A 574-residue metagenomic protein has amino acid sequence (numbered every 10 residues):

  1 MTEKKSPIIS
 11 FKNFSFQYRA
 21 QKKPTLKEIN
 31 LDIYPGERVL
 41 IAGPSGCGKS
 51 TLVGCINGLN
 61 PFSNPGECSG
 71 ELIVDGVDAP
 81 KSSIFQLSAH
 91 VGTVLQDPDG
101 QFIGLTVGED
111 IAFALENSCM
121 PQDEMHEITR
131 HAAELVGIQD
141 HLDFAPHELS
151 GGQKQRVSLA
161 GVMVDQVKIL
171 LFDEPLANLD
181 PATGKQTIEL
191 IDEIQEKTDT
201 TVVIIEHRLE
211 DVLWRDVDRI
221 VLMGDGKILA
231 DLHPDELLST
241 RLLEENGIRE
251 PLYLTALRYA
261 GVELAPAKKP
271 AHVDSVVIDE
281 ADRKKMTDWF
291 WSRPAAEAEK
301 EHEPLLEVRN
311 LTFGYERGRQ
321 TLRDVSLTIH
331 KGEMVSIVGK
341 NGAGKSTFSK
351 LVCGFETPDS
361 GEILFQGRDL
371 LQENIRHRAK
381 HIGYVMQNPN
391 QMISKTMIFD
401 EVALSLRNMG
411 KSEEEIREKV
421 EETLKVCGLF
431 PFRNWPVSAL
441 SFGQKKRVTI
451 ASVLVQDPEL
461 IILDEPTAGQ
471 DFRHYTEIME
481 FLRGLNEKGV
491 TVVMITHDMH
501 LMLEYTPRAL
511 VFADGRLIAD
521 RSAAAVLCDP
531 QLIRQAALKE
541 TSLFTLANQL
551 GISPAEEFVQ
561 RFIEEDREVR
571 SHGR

Functional and structural regions predicted by a protein language model:
A42-P44, V338-K340: The feature captures the beta-strand-to-loop junction immediately N-terminal to the Walker
N57, C353: Helix-to-loop junction immediately C-terminal to a conserved catalytic motif
P65-V77, G361-D369, R378: Conserved ABC transporter NBD signature motif
D123-H141, E414-F432: Conserved ABC ATPase "signature" region
A145-L149, Q153, P436-L440: Conserved ABC ATPase signature
L170-D173, I461-D464: Catalytic Walker B motif of ABC-type/P-loop ATPase nucleotide-binding domains
K227-Y253, R516-L543: Conserved beta-strand-loop-alpha-helix hinge in the C-terminal portion of ABC ATPase nucleotide-binding domains
